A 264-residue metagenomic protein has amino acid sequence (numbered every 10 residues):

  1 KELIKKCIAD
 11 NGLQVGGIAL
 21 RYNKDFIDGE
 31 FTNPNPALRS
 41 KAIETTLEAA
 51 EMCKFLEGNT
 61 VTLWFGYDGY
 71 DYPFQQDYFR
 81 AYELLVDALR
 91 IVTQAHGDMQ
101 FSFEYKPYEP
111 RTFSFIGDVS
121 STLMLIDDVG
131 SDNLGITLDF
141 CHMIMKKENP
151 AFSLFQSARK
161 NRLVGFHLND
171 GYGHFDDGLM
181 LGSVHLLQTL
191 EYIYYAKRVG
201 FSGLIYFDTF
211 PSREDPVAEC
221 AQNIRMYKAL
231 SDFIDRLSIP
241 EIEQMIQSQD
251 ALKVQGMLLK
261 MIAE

Functional and structural regions predicted by a protein language model:
E2-Y22: Glycine-rich, aromatic-flanked loop segments that form ligand/cofactor-binding clefts across common enzyme folds
D10, Q14, D28-N133, M145 (+1 more regions): Active-site acidic/histidine proton-transfer and metal-coordination neighborhood in alpha/beta enzyme cores
V15-R21, A42, L63, K160-Y172: Non-cysteine beta-strand/loop elements that form the S-adenosyl-L-methionine
I18-N23, G66-D68, E104-P110, F140-M145 (+2 more regions): Active-site beta-loop-alpha junctions enriched in small/polar residues
N33-N35, Y108, D139, D176-L179: A short, structure-level motif marking secondary-structure boundaries and short turns
E51, D87-R90, G97, I116-L138 (+1 more regions): Histidine-acidic metal/acid-base catalytic patches
